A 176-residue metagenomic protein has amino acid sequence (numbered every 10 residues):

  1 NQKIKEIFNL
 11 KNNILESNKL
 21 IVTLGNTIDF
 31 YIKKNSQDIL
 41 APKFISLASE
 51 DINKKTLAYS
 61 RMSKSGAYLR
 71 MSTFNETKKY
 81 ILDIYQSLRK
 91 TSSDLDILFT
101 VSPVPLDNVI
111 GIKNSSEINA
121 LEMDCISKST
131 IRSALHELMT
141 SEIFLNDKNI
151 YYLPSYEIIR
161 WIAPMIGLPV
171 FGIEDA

Functional and structural regions predicted by a protein language model:
N1-A176: Extracellular glycan-modifying ectodomains
